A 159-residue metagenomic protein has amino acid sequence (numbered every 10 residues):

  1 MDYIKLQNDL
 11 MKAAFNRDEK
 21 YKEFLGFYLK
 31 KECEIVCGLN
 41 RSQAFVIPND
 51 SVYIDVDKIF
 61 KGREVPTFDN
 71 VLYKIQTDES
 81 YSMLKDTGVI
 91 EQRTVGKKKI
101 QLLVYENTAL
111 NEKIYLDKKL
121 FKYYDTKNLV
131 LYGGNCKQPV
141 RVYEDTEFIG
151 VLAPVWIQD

Functional and structural regions predicted by a protein language model:
M1-D159: DNA polymerase processivity clamps
